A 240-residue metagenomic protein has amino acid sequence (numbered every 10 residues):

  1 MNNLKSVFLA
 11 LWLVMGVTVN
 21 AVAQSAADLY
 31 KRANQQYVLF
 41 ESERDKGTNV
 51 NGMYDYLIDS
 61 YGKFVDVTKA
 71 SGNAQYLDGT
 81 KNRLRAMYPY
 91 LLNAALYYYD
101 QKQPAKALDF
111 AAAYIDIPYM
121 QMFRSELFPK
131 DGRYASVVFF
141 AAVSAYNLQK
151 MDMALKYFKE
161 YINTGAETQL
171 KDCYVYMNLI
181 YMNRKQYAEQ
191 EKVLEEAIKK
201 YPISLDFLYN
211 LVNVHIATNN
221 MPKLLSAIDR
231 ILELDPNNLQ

Functional and structural regions predicted by a protein language model:
M1-A26: Bacterial Sec-dependent N-terminal signal peptides
K31, Y76, N93, S125-L127 (+5 more regions): Alpha-solenoid helical repeat scaffolds
D55-I58, G62-V65, A112, Y119 (+3 more regions): Alpha-solenoid helical repeat scaffolds
F64-L84, D116-G132, I162-K171, K200 (+1 more regions): Flexible helix-coil transition and linker loops at the boundaries of alpha-helical arrays
